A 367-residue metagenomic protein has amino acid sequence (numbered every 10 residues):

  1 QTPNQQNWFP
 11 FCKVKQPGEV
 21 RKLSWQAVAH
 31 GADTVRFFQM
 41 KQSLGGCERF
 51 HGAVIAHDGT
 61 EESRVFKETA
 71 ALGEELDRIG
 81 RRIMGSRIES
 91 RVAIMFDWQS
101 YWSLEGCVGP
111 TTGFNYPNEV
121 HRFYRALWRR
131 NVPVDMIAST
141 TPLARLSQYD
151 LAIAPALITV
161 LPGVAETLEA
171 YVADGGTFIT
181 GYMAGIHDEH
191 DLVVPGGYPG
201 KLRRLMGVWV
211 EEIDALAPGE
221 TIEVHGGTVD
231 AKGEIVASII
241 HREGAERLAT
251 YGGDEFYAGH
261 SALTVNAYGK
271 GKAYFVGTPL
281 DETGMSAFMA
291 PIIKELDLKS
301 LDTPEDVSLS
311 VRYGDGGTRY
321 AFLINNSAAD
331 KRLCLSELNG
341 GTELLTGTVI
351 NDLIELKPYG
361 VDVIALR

Functional and structural regions predicted by a protein language model:
Q1-R367: Carbohydrate-binding surfaces of carbohydrate-active enzymes
